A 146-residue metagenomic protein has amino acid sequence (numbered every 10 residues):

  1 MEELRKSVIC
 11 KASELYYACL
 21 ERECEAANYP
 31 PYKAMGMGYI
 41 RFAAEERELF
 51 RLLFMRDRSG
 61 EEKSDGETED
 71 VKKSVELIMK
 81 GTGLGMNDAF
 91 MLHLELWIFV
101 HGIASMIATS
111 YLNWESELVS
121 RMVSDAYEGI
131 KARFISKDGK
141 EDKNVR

Functional and structural regions predicted by a protein language model:
M1-E21, M37: An amphipathic alpha-helix adjacent to DNA-recognition modules
E14, A18, G60-M86, F90-L94 (+1 more regions): Amphipathic alpha-helical packing segments from all-alpha helical-bundle domains
C19, E23, F42, R133: Short alpha-helical functional segments enriched in proximate histidine and acidic residues
Y29-A44, E48, F90, L94 (+1 more regions): Amphipathic alpha-helical segments that line or abut small-molecule/effector binding pockets and mediate allosteric
R41-L77, S105, T109-L112, E117: Short secondary-structure transition hinges
I107, D138-R146: C-terminal regulatory/oligomerization modules of transcriptional regulators
